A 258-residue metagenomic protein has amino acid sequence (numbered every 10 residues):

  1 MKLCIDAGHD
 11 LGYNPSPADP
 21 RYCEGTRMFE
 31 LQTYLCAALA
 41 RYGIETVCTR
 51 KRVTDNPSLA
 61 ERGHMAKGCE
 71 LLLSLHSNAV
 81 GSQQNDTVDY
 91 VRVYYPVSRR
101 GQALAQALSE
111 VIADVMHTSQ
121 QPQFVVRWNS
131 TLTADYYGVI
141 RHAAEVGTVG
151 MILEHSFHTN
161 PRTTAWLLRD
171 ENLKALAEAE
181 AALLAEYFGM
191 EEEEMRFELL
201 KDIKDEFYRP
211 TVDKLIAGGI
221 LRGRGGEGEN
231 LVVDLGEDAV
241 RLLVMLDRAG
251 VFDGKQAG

Functional and structural regions predicted by a protein language model:
K2-A103: Catalytic-core regions of hydrolytic enzymes
L3-D6, D10-P15, R21-C23, M65-G81 (+1 more regions): Active-site-adjacent mobile loop/cap segments within catalytic or ligand-binding domains
Y22-E30, N56-A60, S98-A103, L167-A175 (+2 more regions): Soluble non-cytosolic domains of exported or imported proteins
F29-R41, R100-S119, A165-E193: Long, well-ordered alpha-helical scaffolding segments within enzyme catalytic domains, especially pronounced
E45-R52, T118-W128, E191-E192: Surface-exposed patches in mature extracellular/periplasmic domains of secreted proteins
D114, V146, K214-G218: Glycine-rich, acidic and aromatic/proline-enriched surface loops and short helix-turn segments that act as binding
E194-G258: Short, solvent-exposed alpha-helical surface patches in non-cytosolic proteins
